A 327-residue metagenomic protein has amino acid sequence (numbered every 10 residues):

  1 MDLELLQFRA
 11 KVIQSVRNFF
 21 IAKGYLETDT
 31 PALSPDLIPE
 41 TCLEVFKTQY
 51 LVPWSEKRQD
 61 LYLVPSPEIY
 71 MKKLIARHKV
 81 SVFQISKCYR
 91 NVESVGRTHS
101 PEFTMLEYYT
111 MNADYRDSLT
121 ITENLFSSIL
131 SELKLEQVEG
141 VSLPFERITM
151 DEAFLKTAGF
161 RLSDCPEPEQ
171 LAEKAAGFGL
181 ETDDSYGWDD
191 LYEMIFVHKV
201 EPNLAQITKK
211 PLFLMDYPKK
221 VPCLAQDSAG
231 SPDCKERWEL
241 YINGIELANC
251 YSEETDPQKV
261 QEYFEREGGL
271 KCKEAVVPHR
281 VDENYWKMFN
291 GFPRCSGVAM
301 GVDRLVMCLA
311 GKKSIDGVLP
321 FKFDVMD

Functional and structural regions predicted by a protein language model:
M1, V12, V16, D233-T255: Polybasic, low-complexity association/targeting segments
M1-D117, S127, A172-A176, T182-D183 (+1 more regions): Class II aminoacyl-tRNA synthetase-like tRNA-binding/catalytic domains
L5-V12, V16, L63, P67 (+7 more regions): Hydrophobic (often cysteine-bearing) scaffold residues that line and stabilize catalytic clefts of nucleotide/cofactor
E68-Y70, C88-R90, T110-A113, P218-V221 (+6 more regions): Short, glycine-/Ser/Thr-/acidic-enriched flexible segments
V80, F103, K209, K235-R237 (+4 more regions): Active-site lining segments that contact anionic ligands and/or coordinate catalytic metals
S128-G244, R266-F292: Metal-assisted phosphate- and nucleotidyl-transfer catalytic regions
L214, C250, G301: Hydrophobic, well-ordered secondary-structure elements that form the walls of internal hydrophobic environments
P257-A310, I315-D327: Active-site pocket scaffolds in enzymes
